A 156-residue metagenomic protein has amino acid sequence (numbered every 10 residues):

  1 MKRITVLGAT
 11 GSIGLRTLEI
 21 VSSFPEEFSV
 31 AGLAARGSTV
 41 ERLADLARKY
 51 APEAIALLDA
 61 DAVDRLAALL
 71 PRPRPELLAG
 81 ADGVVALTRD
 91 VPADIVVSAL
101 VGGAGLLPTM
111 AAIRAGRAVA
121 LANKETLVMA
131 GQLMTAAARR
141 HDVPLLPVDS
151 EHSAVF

Functional and structural regions predicted by a protein language model:
M1-E53: N-terminal Rossmann-like dinucleotide-binding module
V6, L57, L77-G80, V97-S98 (+2 more regions): General beta-strand structural signal in soluble alpha/beta enzymes
T10, A47, V96, G116 (+1 more regions): Residue-level signal for inorganic ion chemistry
G11, A35-S38, A60-A62, D82 (+4 more regions): Short, ordered loop/turn segments at secondary-structure junctions
A31-D82: Glycine-rich nucleotide/cofactor/substrate-binding loop typically near the N-terminus or early in the first domain
A51-A54, P73-R74, V91-I95, G116-A118: Short acidic/histidine-rich motifs immediately flanking catalytic phosphotransfer sites in two-component signaling
L66, G102-A115, K124-P144: Rossmann-fold NAD(P)-binding glycine/threonine-rich loop
A79-A111: Beta-loop-alpha module in the N-terminal Rossmann-like domain of NAD(P)-dependent dehydrogenases, especially those
